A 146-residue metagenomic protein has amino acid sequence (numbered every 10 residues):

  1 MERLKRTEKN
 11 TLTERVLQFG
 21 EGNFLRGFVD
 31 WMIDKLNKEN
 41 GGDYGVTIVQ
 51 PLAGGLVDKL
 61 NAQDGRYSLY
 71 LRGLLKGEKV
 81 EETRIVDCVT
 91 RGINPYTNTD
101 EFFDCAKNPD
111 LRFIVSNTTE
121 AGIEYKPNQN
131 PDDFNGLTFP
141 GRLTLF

Functional and structural regions predicted by a protein language model:
M1-F146: Non-transmembrane, aqueous-exposed alpha-helical and coiled segments at domain scale
